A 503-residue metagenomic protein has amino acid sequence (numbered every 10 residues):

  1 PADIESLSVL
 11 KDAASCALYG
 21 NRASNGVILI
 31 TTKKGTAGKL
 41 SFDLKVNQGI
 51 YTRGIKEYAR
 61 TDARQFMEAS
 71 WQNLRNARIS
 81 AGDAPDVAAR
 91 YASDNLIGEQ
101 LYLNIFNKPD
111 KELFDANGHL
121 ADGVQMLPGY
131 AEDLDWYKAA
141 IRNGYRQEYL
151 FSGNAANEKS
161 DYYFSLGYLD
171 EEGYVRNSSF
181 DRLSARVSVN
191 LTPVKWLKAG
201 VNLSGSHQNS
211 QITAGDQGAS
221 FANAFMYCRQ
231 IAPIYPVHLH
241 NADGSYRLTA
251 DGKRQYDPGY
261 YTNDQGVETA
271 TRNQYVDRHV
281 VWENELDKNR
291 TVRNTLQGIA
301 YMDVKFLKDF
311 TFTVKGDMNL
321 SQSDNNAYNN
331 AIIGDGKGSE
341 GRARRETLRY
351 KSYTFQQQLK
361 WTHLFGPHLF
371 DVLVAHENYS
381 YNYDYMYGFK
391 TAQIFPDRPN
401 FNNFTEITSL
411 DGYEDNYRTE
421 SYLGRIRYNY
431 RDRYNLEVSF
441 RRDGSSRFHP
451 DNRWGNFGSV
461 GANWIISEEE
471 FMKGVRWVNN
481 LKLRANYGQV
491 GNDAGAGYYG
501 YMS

Functional and structural regions predicted by a protein language model:
P1-K11: Short acidic/polar hinge/loop motifs at secondary-structure boundaries that mediate gating or recognition
A17, A23-V46, Y149-F151: N-terminal periplasmic accessory domains that precede and gate Gram-negative outer-membrane beta-barrel machines
A23, A155-K159, Y168, H363-P367 (+1 more regions): A generic beta-sheet turn/junction motif
T32, F151-N157, A185-L191, G298-V304 (+4 more regions): Residues on the lipid-exposed face of transmembrane beta-strands in outer-membrane beta-barrel proteins
A37-E132, N143, G173-S178, S184 (+4 more regions): Surface-exposed loop/interface segments of Gram-negative outer-membrane beta-barrel transport/assembly proteins
A139-G144, G153-N157: Outer-membrane beta-barrel initiation region
R146-L150, F180-R186, S421, G455-S459: Transmembrane beta-barrel architecture of outer membranes
L166-E172, L436-S445: Transmembrane beta-strand segments that form the barrel wall of outer-membrane beta-barrel proteins
